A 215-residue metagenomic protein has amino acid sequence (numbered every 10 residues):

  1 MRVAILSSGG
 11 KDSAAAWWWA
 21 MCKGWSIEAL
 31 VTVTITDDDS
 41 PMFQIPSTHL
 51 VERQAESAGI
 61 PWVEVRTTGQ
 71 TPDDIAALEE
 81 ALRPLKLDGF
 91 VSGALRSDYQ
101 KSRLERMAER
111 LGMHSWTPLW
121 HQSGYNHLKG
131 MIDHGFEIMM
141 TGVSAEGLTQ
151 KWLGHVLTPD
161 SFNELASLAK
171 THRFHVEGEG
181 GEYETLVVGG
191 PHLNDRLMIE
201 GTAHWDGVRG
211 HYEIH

Functional and structural regions predicted by a protein language model:
M1-H215: Nucleotide-activated chemistry modules centered on ATP-dependent adenylation/adenylyltransferase
